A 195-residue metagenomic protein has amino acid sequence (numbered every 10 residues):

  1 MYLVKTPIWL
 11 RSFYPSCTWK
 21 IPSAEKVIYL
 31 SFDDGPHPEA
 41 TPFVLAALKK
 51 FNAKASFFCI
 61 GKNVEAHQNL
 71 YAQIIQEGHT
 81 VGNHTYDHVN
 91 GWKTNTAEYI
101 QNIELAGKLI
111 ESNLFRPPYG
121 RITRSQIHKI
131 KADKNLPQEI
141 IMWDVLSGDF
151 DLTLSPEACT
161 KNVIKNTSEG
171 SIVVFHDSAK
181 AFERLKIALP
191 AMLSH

Functional and structural regions predicted by a protein language model:
Y2-N90, E98, E111-S112: Active-site beta->alpha N-cap acidic-glycine motif
E65, D87-H195: Catalytic domains of cell-wall/extracellular-matrix polysaccharide-remodeling enzymes, centered on de-N-acetylation
